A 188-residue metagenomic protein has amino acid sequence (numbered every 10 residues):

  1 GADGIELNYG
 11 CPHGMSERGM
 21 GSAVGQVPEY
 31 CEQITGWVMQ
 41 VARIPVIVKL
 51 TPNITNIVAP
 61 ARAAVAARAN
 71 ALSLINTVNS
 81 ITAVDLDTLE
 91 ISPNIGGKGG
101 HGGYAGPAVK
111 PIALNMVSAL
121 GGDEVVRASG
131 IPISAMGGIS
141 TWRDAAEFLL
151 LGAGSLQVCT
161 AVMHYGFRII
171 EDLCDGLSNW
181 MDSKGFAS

Functional and structural regions predicted by a protein language model:
A2-I5, A42-V46, R68-N70, S129-I131 (+1 more regions): Short, well-ordered coil/turn segments that N-cap beta-strands
L7, K49, L72, L120 (+2 more regions): Conserved, mostly hydrophobic/aromatic
Y9-C11, A67-T82, G138-I139, D144-D172: Glycine-rich phosphate-binding active-site loops on the catalytic face of alpha/beta enzymes
P12-E29, P60, A67-S129: Glycine/Thr-rich beta-alpha phosphate-binding loop at enzyme active sites
C31-G36, V58-R62, V117-S118, A145 (+2 more regions): Generic structural signal for well-ordered alpha-helices, preferentially at hydrophobic/aromatic core positions
Q40-T51, G122-M136: Short beta-strand/loop segments at the ligand-binding rim of alpha/beta enzyme cores
I54-A67, S118, G122-S129, I139-L156: Catalytic cores of alpha/beta
A83-H101, L149, A161-F186: C-terminal helical cap(s) of enzyme catalytic domains, especially alpha/beta-barrels
